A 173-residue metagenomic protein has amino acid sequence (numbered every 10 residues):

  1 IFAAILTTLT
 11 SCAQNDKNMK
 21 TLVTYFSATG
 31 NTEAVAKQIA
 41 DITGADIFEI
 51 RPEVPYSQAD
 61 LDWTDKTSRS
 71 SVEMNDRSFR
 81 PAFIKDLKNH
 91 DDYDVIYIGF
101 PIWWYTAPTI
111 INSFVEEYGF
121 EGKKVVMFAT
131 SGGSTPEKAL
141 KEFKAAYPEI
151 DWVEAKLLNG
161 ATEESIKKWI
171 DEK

Functional and structural regions predicted by a protein language model:
I1-D16: Bacterial Sec-dependent N-terminal signal peptides
C12-V95, Y105-A107, N112, E116 (+1 more regions): N-terminal beta1-alpha1-beta2 submodule of the flavodoxin-like/Rossmannoid cofactor-binding fold
H90, E116-G122, Y147: Short, conserved loop/helix-junction motifs that constitute active-site signature segments in enzyme catalytic cores
F100-P101: Glycine-rich, N-terminal phosphate-binding loop of Rossmann-like dinucleotide-binding domains
V126-N159: Short, glycine-/small-residue-rich phosphate/pyrophosphate-handling segment
